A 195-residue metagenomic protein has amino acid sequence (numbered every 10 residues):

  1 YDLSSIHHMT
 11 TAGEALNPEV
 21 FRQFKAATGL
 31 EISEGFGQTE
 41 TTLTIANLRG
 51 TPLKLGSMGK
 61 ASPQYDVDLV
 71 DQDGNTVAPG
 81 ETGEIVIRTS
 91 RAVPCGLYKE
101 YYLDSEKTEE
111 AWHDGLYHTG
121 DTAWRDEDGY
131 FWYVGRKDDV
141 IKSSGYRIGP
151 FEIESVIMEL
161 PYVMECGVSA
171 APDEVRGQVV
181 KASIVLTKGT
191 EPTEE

Functional and structural regions predicted by a protein language model:
Y1-K54, D66, D73-T76: Gly/Ser/Thr-rich phosphate-binding loop
S5, G29, Q64, K107 (+1 more regions): Glycine-centered tight turns that cap/initiate beta-strands
G13, G37, G59, D121 (+1 more regions): Active-site glycine-centered loops adjacent to acidic/histidine catalytic or metal-binding residues that shape
R22, G56, E106, S155: Active-site phosphate/pyrophosphate- and oxyanion-stabilizing loops and adjacent acidic/basic residues in soluble
A61-Q64, N75-E110, I148, E191: Conserved ATP/PPi-binding loop(s) of AMP-dependent carboxylate-activating enzymes
V70-D71, P79, T119, R125 (+1 more regions): Hydrophobic alpha-helical segments, especially N-terminal targeting/anchoring helices
D71-D73, T82, E127-D128, Y162: Residue-level recognition of short loop/turn positions
T89, K107, T122-E195: AMP-binding/adenylate-forming catalytic core of the ANL superfamily
